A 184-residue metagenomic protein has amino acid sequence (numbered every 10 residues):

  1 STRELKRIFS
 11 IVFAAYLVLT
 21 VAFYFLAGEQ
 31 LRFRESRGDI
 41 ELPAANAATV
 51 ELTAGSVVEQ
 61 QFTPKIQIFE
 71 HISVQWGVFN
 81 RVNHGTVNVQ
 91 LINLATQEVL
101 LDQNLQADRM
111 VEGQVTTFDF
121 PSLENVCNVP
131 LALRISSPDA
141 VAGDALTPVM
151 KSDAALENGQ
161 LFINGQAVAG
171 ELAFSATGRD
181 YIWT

Functional and structural regions predicted by a protein language model:
T2-A95, A107-P130, S136-T184: Beta-sheet-rich sandwich/jelly-roll-like modules and their strand-loop junctions
T96-N104: Surface-exposed loop/edge segments in extracytoplasmic proteins
